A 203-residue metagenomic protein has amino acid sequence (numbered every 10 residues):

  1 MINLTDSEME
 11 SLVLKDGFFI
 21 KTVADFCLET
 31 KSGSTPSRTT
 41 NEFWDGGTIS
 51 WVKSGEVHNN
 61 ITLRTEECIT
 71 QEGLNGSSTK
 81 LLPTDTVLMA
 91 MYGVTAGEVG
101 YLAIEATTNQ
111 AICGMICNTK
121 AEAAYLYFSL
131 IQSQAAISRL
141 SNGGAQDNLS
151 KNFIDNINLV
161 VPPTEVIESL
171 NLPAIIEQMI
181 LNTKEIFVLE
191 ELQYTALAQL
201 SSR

Functional and structural regions predicted by a protein language model:
M1-S34, G46, N156, V160-R203: Non-catalytic DNA-recognition/assembly elements of restriction-modification systems
D16, S50, T62, A106 (+1 more regions): Residues that recognize and position ribonucleotide moieties
K21-G73: DNA target-recognition patches
S37-T40, G100-L102, L172: Short beta-alpha junctions and helix-cap segments that line functional grooves
K53-S54, R64-I131: A short beta-sheet element
Y92, A106-C113, G144-E168: A short glycine-rich beta-alpha junction/loop motif
V99, A123-Y125, I137-R139, V166-L170 (+1 more regions): Extended hydrophobic-aromatic, low-complexity segments
N118, E122-F153, I157-L159: Short, positively charged
